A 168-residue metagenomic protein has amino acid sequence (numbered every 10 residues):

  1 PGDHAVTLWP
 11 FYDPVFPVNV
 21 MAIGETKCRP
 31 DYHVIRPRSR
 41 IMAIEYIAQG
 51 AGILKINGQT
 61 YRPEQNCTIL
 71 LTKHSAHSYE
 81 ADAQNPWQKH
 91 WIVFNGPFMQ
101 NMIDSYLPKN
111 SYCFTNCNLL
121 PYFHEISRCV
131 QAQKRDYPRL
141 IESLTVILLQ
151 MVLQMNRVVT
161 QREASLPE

Functional and structural regions predicted by a protein language model:
P1-R62, A83, N110-C113: Generic protein-terminus/edge-of-domain signal
D13, K27-P30, A51, K73 (+2 more regions): A general structural signal marking secondary-structure boundaries and capping sites
G58-T72: Short acidic-glycine-tyrosine-enriched beta hairpin
H74-F98: Ligand-binding loop in jelly-roll beta-barrel domains
D82-A83, S105-Y106, M155: Residue-level signal for well-ordered alpha-helical positions
N95-F98, T115-E168: An amphipathic alpha-helical interaction segment
G96-F114: Double-stranded beta-helix
